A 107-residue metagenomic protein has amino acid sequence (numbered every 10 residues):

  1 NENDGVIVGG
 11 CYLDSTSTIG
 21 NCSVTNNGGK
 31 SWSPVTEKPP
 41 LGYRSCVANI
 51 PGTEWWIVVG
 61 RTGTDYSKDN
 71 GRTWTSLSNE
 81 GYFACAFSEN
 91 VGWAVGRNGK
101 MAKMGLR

Functional and structural regions predicted by a protein language model:
N1-R107: Residue-level hotspots at or immediately adjacent to binding/recognition sites across diverse folds
